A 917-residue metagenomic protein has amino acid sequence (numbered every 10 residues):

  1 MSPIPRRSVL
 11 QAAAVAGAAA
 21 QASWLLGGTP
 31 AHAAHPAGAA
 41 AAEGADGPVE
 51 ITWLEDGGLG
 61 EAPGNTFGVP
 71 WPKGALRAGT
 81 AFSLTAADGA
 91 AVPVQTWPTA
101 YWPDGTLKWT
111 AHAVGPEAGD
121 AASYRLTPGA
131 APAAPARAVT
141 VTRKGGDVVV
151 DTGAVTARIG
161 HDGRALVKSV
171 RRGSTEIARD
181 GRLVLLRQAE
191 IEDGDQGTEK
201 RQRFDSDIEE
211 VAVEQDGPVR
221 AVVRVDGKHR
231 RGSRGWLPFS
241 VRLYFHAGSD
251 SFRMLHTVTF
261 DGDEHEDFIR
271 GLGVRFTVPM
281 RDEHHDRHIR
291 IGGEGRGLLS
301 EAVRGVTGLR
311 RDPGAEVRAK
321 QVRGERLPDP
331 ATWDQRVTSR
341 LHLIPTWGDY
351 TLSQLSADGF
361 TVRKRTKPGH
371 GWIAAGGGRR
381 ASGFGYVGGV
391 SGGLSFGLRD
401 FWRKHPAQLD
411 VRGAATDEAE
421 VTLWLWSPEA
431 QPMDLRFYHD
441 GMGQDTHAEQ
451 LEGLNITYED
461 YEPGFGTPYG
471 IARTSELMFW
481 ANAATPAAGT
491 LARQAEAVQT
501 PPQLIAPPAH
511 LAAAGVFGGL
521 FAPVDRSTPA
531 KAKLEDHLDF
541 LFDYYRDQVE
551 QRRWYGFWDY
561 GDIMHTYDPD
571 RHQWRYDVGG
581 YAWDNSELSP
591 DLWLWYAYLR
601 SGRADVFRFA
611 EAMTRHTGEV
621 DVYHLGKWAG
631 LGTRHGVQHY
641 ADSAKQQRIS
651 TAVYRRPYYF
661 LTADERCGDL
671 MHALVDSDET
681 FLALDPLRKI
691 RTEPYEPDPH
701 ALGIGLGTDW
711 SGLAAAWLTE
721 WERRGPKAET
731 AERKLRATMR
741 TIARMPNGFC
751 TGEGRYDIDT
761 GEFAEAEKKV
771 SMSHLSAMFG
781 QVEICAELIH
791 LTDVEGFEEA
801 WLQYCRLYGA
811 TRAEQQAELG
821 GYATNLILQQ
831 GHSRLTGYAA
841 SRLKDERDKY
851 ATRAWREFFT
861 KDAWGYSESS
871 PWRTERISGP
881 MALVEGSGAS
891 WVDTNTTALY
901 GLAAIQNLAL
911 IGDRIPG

Functional and structural regions predicted by a protein language model:
S2, S8-P30: N-terminal export signals
W24-G47: C-terminal segment of N-terminal export signals and the immediately downstream linker at the start of the mature
E55-A78, I269-T277: Surface-exposed beta-strand/loop patches in extracellular or lumenal glycoproteins
A86-K108, D445-I456: Solvent-exposed beta-strand/loop surfaces of large extracellular or lumenal domains
H112, D147-T156, G160-T485, T490-L504 (+3 more regions): Beta-strand/loop-rich accessory regions of lumenal/periplasmic or secreted enzymes, predominantly carbohydrate-active
A136-G163, A487-Y596, R600, G632-H635: An acidic-aromatic substrate-binding cleft motif
A487-Q494, A715, T719-G917: Terminal, non-catalytic domain-edge segments
R552-D570, R575-N585, G618-R724, P746-H774: Catalytic cores of eukaryotic secretory-pathway lumenal/extracellular enzymes that build and remodel glycoconjugates
